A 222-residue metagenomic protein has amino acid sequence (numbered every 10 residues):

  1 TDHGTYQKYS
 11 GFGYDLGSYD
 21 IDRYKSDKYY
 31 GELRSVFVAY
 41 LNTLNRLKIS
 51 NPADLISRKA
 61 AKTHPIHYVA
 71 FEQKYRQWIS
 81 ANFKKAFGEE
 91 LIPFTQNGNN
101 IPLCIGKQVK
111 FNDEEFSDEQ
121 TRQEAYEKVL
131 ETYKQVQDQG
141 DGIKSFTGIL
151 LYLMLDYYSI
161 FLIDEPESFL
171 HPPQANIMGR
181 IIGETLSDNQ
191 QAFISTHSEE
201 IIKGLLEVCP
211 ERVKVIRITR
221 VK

Functional and structural regions predicted by a protein language model:
Y9-S10: FAD-dinucleotide binding site
I21-I160: Extended helical coiled-coil dimerization/tether regions that scaffold and oligomerize large DNA-maintenance assemblies
E114-K222: Switch/communication elements of ASCE P-loop NTPase nucleotide-binding domains
